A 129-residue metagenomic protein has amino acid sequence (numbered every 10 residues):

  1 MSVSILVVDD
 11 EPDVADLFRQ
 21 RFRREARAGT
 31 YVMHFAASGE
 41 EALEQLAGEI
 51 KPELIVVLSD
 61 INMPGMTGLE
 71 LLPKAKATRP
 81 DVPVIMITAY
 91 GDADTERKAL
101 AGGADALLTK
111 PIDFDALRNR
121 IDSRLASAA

Functional and structural regions predicted by a protein language model:
P12-F35, R124: Two-component/phosphorelay signaling modules centered on CheY-like receiver
R19, F35-V56, A77: Acidic, metal-coordinating helix/loop segments flanking the phosphotransfer/catalytic sites of two-component signaling
L58-D60: Active-site T/S-Asp motif of two-component receiver
M63: Receiver (REC) domain active-site loop signature in two-component systems and cognate sites in sensor histidine kinases
E70, A77, G91-A106, N119: Alpha4 helix (beta4-alpha4-beta5 surface) of REC/receiver domains from two-component response regulators
K110: A Lys-centered signature of the CheY-like receiver
D113: Receiver (REC) domain switch/active-site region of two-component response regulators
